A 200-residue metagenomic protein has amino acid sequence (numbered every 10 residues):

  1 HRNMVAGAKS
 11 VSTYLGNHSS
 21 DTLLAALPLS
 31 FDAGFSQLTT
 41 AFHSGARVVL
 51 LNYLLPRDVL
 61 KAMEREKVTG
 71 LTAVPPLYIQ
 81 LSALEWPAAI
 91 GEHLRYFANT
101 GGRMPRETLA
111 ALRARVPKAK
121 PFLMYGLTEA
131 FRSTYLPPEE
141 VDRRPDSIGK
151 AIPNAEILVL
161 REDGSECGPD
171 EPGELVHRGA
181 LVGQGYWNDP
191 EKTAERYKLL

Functional and structural regions predicted by a protein language model:
V5-T22, S30-G70, L84: Conserved AMP-binding/adenylation subdomain of ANL enzymes
H43, V68-A73, Y78, S82-R144 (+2 more regions): Gly/Ser/Thr-rich phosphate-binding loop
L136, G149, G168-D170, Q184-D189: Active-site glycine/GP-rich loop and adjacent strand/helix microenvironment that borders small-molecule binding pockets
D142-R143, L181-L200: Conserved ANL (AMP-binding/adenylate-forming) active-site segment centered on the GW(Y/F)…HTG consensus within
L158-V176: Conserved beta-loop-beta connector loops within the AMP-binding
